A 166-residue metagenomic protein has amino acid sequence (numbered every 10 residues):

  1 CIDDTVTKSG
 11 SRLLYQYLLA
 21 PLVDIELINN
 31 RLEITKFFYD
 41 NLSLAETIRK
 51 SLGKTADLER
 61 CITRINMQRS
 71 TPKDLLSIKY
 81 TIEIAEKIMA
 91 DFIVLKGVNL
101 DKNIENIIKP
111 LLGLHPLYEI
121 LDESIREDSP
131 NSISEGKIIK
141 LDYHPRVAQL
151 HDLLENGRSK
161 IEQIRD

Functional and structural regions predicted by a protein language model:
C1-D166: Alpha-helical bundle segments enriched in helix-capping/polar residues
